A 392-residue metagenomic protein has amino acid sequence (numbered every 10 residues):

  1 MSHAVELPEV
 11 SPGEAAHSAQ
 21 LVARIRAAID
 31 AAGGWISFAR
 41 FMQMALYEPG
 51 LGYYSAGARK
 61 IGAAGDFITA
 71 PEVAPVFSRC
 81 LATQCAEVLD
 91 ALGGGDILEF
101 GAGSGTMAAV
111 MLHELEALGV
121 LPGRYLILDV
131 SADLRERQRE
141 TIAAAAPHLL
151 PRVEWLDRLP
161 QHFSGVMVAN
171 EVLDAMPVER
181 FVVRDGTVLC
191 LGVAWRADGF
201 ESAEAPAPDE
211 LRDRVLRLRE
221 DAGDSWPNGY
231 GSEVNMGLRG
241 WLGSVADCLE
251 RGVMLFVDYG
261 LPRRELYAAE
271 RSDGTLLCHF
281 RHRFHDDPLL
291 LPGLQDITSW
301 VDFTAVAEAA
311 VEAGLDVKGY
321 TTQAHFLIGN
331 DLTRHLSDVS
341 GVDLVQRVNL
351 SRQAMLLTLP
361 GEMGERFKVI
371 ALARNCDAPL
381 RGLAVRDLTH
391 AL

Functional and structural regions predicted by a protein language model:
S2-F100, S104-F163, H325, R334 (+2 more regions): Rossmann-like AdoMet
Q20, S37-R40, E72, V76 (+7 more regions): Generic recognition of stable, solvent-exposed alpha-helical segments in well-folded globular domains
A45, M167, V306: A residue-level signal for conserved active-site and pocket-lining positions in enzyme catalytic cores
F77, M167, D258: Conserved RecA-like P-loop NTPase ATPase core
R137, P177-F181, L266, G382: A short secondary-structure junction signal
Q161-D185, S232-M236, G240, S244-L255: A short SAM/SAH-binding and catalytic strip from SAM-dependent methyltransferases
V168-R217, A269-H279: A mobile, often basic/glycine-rich helix-loop segment that functions as the active-site lid/recognition loop
V215-L392: Long, Lys/Arg- and hydrophobic-enriched amphipathic alpha-helices
